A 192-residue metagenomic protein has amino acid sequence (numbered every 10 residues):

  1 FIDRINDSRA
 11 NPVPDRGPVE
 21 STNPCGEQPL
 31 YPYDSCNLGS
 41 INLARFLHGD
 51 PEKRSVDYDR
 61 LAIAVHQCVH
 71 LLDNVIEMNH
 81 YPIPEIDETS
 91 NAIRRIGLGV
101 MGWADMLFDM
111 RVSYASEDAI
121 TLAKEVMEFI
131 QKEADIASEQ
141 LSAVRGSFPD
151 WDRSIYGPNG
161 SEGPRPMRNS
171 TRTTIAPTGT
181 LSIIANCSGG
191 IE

Functional and structural regions predicted by a protein language model:
F1-D3, T173, I183: Conserved, well-structured core segments
F1-S90, G102-M106, C187-S188: Function-dense linear segments that define catalytic or interfacial modules in macromolecule-processing proteins
C25, W151, I191: Short clusters of hydrophobic/aromatic residues that line enzyme substrate/ligand-binding pockets
S35, I93-R95, I175: Short glycine- and Lys/Arg-enriched binding-loop motifs that mark or flank ligand-binding interfaces
A64-D87, N91, V112-T178: Internal maturation/activation junctions in enzymes
R94-S113: Extended amphipathic alpha-helical segments enriched in small hydrophobics
A176-E192: C-terminal catalytic subdomain
